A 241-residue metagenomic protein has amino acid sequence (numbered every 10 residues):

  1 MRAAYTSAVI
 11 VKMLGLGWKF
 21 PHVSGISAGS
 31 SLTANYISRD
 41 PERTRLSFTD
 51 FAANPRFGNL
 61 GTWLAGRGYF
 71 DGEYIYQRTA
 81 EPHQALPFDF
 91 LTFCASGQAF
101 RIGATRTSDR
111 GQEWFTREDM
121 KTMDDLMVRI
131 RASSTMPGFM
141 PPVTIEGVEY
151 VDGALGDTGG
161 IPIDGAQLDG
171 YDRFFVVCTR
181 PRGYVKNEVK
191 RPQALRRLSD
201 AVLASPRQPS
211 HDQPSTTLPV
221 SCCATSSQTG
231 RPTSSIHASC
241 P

Functional and structural regions predicted by a protein language model:
M1-V23, A34-P241: Patatin-like phospholipase
S27: Catalytic nucleophile serine of serine hydrolases, specifically the conserved "nucleophile elbow" pentapeptide
